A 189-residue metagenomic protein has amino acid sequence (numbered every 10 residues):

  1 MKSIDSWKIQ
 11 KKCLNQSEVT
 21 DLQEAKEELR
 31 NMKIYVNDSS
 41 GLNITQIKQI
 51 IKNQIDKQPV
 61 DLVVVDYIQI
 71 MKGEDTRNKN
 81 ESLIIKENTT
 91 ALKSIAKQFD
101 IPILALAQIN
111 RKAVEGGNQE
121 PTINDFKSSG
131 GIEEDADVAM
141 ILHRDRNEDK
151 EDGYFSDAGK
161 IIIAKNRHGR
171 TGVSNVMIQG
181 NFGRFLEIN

Functional and structural regions predicted by a protein language model:
M1-P59, G73, V173-M177: Cytosolic-facing regulatory segments adjacent to core modules
N37-I161, H168, N181-L186: P-loop NTPase motor core
V173-N189: Aromatic- and glycine-rich peptidoglycan recognition patches
